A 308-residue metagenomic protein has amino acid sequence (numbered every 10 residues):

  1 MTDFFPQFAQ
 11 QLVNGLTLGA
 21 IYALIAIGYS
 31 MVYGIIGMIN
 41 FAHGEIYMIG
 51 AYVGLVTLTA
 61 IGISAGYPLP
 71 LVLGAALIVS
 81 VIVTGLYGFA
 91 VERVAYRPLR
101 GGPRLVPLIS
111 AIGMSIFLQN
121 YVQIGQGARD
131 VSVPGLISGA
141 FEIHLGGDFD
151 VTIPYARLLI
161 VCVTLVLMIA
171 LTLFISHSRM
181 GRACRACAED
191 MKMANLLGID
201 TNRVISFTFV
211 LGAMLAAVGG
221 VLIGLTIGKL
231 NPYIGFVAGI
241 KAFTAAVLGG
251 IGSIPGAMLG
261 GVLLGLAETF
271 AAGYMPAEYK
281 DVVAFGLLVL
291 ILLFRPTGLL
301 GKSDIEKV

Functional and structural regions predicted by a protein language model:
M1-I25, V53, S64-A76, G102-V106 (+3 more regions): Membrane-interfacial amphipathic/re-entrant helices at transmembrane-helix boundaries
T2-I21, G127-A128, I153, F174-R179 (+2 more regions): Inter-helical junctions in multi-pass inner-membrane proteins, predominant in energy-converting antiporter-like
F8-T59, A90-V106, G250-I254: Single transmembrane alpha-helix segments in multi-pass membrane proteins
L18, F149-L230, I254-L259: Helix-loop-helix "hairpin" substructures at the membrane interface of multi-pass membrane proteins
L24, Y29, T84-L86, K241-L264 (+1 more regions): Hydrophobic alpha-helical transmembrane segments of polytopic membrane proteins
E45-Y52, P98-Q123, G235-V247, L263 (+1 more regions): Pore- or pathway-lining transmembrane helices of multi-pass membrane proteins that form conduits for solutes/ions
S64-M114, Y121, L259-L264, E268 (+1 more regions): Alpha-helical transmembrane segments within multi-pass membrane transporters and channels
P98-L99, R104-H177, V204-F207, F270 (+4 more regions): Transmembrane helix-bundle core of multi-pass membrane transporters and related energy-transducing complexes
